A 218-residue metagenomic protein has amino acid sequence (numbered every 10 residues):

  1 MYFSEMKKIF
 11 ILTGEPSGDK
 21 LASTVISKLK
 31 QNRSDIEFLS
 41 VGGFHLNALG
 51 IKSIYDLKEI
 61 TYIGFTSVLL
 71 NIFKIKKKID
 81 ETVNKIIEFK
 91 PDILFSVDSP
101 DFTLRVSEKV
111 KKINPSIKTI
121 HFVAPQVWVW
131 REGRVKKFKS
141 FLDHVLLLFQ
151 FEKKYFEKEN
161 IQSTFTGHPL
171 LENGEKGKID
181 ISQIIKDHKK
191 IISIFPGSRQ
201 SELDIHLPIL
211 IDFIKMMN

Functional and structural regions predicted by a protein language model:
M6, H188-K189: Phosphate-coordination loops involved in phosphoryl transfer and adenosine-cofactor binding
K8-S182, I194-H206, M216: Active-site and donor-binding regions of nucleotide-sugar-utilizing enzymes
I184-K186: Small-residue-enriched alpha-helical segments and adjacent helix-cap loops that form tight helix-helix packing
P208-D212: Short acidic-capped amphipathic helix/loop micro-motif used as an active-site/signal-coupling element
